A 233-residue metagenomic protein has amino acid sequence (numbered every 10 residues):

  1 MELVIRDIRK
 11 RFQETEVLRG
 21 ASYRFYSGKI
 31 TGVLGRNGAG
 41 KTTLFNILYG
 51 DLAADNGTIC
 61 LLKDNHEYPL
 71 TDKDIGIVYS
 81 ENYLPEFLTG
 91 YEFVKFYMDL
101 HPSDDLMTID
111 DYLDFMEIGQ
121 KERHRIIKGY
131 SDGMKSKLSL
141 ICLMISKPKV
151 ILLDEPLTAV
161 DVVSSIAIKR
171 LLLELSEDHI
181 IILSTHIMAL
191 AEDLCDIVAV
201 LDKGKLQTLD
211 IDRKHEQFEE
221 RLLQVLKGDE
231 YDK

Functional and structural regions predicted by a protein language model:
L3-I5, L18, D72: Conserved structural motif at the start of ABC-family nucleotide-binding domains
L34-R36: The feature captures the beta-strand-to-loop junction immediately N-terminal to the Walker
Y49: Helix-to-loop junction immediately C-terminal to a conserved catalytic motif
G57-T71, T208: Conserved ABC transporter NBD signature motif
K95, L106-E122, M144: Conserved ABC ATPase "signature" region
S165-E177: Helical segment within the ABC ATPase nucleotide-binding domain
K205-K227: Conserved beta-strand-loop-alpha-helix hinge in the C-terminal portion of ABC ATPase nucleotide-binding domains
